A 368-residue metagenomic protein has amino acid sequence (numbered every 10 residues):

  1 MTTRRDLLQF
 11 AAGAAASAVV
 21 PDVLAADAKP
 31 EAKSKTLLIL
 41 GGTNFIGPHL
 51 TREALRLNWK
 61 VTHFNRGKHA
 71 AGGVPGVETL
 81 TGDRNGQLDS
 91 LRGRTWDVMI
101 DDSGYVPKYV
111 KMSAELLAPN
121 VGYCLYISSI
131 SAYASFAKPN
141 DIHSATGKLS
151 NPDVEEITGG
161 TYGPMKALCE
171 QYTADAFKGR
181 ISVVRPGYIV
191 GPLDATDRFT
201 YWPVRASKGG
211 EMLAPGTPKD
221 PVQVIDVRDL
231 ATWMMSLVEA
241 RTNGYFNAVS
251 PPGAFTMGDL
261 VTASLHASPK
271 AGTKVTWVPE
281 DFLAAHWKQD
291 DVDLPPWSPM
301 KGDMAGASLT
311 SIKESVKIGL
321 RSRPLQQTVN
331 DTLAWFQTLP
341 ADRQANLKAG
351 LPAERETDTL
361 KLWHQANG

Functional and structural regions predicted by a protein language model:
M1-A15: N-terminal secretory signal peptides and thylakoid transit peptides that target proteins across membranes
L40-E53, L57: N-terminal Rossmann NAD(P)H-binding glycine-rich loop of SDR-like oxidoreductase domains
F64-K68: N-terminal Rossmann-fold cofactor-binding loop
T81-W96: Conserved Rossmann-fold cofactor-binding substructure of NAD(P)-dependent oxidoreductases
R94-P152, I157, A167-Y172: NAD(P)-cofactor binding segment of oxidoreductase domains
C169, D197-W202, P215-V238, G244-N247 (+2 more regions): Substrate-positioning beta->alpha
C169-L193: Conserved beta-loop-beta element that borders a ligand/cofactor-binding pocket
S236-K313, N330-L333, P340-N367: Mid/C-terminal beta-alpha module of Rossmann-like enzyme folds, strongest in SDR-family dehydrogenases/epimerases
